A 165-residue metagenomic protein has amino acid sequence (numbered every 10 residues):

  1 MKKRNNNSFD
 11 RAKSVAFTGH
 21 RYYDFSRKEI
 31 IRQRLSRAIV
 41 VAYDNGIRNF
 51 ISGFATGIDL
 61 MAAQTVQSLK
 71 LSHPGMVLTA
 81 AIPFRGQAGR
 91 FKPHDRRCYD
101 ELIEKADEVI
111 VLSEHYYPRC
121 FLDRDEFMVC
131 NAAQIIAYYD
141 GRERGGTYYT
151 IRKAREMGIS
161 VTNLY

Functional and structural regions predicted by a protein language model:
K2-Y165: Acidic/glycine-enriched connector segments
